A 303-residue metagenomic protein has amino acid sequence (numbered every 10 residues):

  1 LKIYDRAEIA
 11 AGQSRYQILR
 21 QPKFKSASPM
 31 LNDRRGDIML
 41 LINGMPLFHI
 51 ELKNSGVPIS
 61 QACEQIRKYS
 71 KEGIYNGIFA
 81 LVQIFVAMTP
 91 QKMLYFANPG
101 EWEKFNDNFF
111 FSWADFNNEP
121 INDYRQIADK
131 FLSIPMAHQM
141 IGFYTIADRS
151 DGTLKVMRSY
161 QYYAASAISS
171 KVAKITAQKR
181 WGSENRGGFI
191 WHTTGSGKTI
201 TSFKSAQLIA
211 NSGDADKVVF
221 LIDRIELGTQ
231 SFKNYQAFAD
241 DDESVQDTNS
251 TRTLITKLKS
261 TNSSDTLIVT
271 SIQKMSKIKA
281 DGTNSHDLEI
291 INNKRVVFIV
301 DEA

Functional and structural regions predicted by a protein language model:
L1-K217, E226, Q230-D242, L267 (+2 more regions): ATP-dependent helicase/translocase motor core
K71-G73, A206-Q207, R252-T256, G282-D287: A generic local structural motif
M88-T89, I222, V300: Short beta-strand/turn micro-motifs composed of small residues that flank or help shape donor/cofactor-binding pockets
L94-A97, L254-K259, K279: Short, solvent-exposed polar/charged micro-motifs at secondary-structure junctions
R149-S150, L208, F220, D247 (+3 more regions): Preference for short coil/turn "hinge" residues that link or interrupt alpha-helices
I225, D247-K257, I272-K277: Conserved helicase motor
T251-I268, E289-I290: Conserved motor-coupling elements within RecA-like helicase/translocase cores
T266-E302: Conserved RecA-like ASCE ATPase "motif II neighborhood" in helicase/translocase motors
